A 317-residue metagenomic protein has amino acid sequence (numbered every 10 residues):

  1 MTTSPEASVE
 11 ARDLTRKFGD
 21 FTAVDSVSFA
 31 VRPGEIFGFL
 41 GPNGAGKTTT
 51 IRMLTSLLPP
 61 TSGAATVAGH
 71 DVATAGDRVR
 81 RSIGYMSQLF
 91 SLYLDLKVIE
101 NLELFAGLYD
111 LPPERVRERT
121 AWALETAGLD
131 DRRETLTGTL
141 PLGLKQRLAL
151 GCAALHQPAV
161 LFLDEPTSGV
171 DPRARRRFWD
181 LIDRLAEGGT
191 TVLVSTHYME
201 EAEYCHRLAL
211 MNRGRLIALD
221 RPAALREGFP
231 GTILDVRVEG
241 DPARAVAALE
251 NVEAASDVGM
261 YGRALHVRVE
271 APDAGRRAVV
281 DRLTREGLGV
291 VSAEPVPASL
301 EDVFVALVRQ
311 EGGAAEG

Functional and structural regions predicted by a protein language model:
G63-D71, V79: Conserved ABC transporter NBD signature motif
E103, G107, E114-R132: Conserved ABC ATPase "signature" region
L150: Hydrophobic anchor residue at the start of the ABC signature
Q157: Conserved catalytic motifs of ABC-family nucleotide-binding domains
L161-D164: Catalytic Walker B motif of ABC-type/P-loop ATPase nucleotide-binding domains
D180-V194, M199-E270, P297: ABC transporter nucleotide-binding domain
